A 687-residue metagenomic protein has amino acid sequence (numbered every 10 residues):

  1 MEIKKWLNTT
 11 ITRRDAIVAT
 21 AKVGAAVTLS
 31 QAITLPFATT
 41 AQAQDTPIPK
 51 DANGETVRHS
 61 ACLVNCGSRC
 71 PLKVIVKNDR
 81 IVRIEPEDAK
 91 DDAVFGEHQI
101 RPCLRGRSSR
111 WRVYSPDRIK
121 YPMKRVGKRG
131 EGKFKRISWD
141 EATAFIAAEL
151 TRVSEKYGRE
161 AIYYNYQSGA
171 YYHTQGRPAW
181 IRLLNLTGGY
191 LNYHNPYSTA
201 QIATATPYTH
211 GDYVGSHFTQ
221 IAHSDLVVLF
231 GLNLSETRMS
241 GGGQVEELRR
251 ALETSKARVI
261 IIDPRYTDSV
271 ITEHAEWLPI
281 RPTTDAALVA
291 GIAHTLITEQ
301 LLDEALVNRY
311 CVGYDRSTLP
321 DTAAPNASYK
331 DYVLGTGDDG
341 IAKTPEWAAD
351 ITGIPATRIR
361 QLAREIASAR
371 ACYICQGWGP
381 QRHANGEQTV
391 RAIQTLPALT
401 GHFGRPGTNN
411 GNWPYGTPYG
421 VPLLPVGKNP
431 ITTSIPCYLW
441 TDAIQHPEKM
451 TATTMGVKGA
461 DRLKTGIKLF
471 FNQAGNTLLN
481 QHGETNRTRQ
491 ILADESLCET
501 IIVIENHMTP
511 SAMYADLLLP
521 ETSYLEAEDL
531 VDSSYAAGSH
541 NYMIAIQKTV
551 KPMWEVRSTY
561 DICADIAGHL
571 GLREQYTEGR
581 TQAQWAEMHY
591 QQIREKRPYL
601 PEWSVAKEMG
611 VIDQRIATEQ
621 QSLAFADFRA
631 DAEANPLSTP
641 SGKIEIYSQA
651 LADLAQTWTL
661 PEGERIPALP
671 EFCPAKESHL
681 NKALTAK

Functional and structural regions predicted by a protein language model:
E2-L301, Q473, T685: N-terminal export/assembly segments and adjacent metallocofactor-ligating motifs of anaerobic energy-metabolism
N8, R58-H59, A161, L226-E273 (+5 more regions): A cross-kingdom feature strongest in bacterial/archaeal respiratory oxidoreductases
T143-I162, H217-V227, D339, R360-Y373 (+1 more regions): Glycine-rich phosphate/diphosphate-binding loops that line cofactor/substrate pockets in enzymes
N165-Y172, W347-I351, G377-A384, Y415-T417 (+1 more regions): Conserved short loop/turn motifs at secondary-structure junctions
N192, L302-A305, I359-R360, Y373-I374 (+8 more regions): Acidic/polar loop patches that form or flank catalytic/metal-binding clefts of enzymes that bind anionic ligands
T267-A369: Long, well-ordered, tryptophan-enriched scaffold segments
R309-V312, I366, N410-G420, G579-Q592: A glycine-rich phosphate-binding loop feature that marks nucleotide/adenosyl-phosphate handling sites
G340, I366-L463, D529, E645 (+3 more regions): A glycine-rich, hydrophobic/aromatic-adjacent loop/helix-cap motif
